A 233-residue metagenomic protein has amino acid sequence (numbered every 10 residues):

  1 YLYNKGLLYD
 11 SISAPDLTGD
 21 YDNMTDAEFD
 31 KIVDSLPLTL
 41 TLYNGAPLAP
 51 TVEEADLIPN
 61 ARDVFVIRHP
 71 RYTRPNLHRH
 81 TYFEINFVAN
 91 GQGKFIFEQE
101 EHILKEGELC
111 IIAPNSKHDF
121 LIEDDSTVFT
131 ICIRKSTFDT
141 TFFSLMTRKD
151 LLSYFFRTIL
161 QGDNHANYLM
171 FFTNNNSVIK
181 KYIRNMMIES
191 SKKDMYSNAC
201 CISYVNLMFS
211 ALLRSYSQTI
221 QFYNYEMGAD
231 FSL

Functional and structural regions predicted by a protein language model:
Y1-Q92: Generic protein-terminus/edge-of-domain signal
L8, G19, T41-L57, A61-D63 (+2 more regions): A hydrophobic/aromatic-rich effector-binding and dimerization subdomain of bacterial HTH-type transcriptional regulators
P59-R157, K193, N198: N-terminal regulatory/effector-sensing and dimerization cores that precede helix-turn-helix DNA-binding domains
R79, T173-N176, G228-A229: Short, solvent-exposed loop/helix junctions and linker helices that flank or host conserved functional motifs
Y168-F171, N198-I202: Extracellular carbohydrate recognition
V178-K180, C201-V205, F209, Q221-L233: A short, Lys/Arg-enriched amphipathic alpha-helix from helix-turn-helix/homeodomain DNA-binding modules
N185-S197, F209-F222, L233: Basic, amphipathic alpha-helical hairpins
